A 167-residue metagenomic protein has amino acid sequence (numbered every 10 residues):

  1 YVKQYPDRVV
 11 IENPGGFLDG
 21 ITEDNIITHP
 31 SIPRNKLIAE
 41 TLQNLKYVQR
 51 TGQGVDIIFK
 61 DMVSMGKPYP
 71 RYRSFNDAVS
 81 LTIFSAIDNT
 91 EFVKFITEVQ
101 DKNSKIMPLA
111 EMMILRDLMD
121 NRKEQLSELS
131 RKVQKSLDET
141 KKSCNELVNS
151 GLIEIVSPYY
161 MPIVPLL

Functional and structural regions predicted by a protein language model:
Y1-L167: C-terminal regulatory or interaction extensions
